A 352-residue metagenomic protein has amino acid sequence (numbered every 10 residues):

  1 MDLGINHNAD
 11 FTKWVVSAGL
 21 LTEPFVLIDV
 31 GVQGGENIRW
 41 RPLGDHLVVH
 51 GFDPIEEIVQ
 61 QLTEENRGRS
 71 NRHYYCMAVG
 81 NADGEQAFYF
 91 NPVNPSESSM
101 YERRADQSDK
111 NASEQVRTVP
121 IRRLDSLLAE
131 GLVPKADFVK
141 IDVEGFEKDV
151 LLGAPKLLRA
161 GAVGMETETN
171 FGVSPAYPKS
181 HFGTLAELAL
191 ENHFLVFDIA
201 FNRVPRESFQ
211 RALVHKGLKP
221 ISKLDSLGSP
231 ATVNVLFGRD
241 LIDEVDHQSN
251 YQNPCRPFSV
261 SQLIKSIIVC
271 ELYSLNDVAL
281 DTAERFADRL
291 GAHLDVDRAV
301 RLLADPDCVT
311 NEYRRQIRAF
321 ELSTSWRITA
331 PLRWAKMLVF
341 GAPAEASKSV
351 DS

Functional and structural regions predicted by a protein language model:
M1-A319, A330-D351: Phosphate/nucleotide-binding beta-alpha loop and adjacent structural elements of enzyme active sites
